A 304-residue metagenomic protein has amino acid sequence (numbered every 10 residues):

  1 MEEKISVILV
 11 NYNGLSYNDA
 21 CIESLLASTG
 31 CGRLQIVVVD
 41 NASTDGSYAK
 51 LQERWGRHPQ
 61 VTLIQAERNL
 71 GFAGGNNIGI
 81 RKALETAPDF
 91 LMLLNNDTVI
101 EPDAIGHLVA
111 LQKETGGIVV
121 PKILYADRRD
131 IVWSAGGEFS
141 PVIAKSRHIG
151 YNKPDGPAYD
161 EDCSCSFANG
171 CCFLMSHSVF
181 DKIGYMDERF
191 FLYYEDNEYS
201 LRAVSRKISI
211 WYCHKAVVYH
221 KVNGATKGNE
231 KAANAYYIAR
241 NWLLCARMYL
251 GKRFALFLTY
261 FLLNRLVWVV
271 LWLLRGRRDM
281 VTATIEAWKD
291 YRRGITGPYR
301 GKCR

Functional and structural regions predicted by a protein language model:
E23-R33: Short, acidic, metal-binding catalytic loop of nucleotide-sugar glycosyltransferases
S24, D40-A49, R68, T98: A conserved acidic beta->alpha catalytic loop
Q65-T86: Glycine-rich, basic loop-to-helix element that forms the pyrophosphate-binding segment of sugar-nucleotide handling
P88-V99: Short beta-strand-to-loop acidic/aromatic patch adjacent to the donor-nucleotide binding site
V99-W133, E138-P141: Conserved donor NDP-sugar-binding/catalytic core segment of glycosyltransferases
S140-S166: Short, flexible, basic/aromatic active-site loop/helix in glycosyltransferases
S166-V217: A short, conserved alpha-helix in the catalytic core of glycosyltransferases
A233-N241, G251-R304: Non-catalytic, C-terminal membrane-associated alpha-helical segments of glycosyltransferases
